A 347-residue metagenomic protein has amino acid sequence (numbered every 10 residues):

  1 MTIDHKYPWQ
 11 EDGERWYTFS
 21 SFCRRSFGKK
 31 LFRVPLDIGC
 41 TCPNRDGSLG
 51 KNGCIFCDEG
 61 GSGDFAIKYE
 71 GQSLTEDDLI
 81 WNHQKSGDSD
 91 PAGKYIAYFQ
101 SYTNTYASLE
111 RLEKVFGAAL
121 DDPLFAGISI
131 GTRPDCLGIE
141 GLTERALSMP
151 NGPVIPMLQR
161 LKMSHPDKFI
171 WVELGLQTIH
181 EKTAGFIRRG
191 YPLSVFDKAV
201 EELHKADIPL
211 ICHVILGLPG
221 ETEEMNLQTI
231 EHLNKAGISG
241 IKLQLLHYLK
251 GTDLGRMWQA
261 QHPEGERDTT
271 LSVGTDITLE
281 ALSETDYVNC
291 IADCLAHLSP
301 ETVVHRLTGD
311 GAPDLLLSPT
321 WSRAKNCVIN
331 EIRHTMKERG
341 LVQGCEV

Functional and structural regions predicted by a protein language model:
M1-G53, D58-I96: N-terminal [4Fe-4S]-dependent radical SAM core
T2-S21, F27, L31-F32, K250-V347: Auxiliary Fe-S-binding modules of radical SAM enzymes
F32-L36, Y95-Q100, I128-I130, I170-L174 (+3 more regions): Hydrophobic faces of well-ordered beta-strands that scaffold small-molecule active sites in alpha/beta enzyme cores
G61-N82, S86-L109, L124-G138, E144 (+3 more regions): Core AdoMet radical
S86-D90, V115-P123, I155-F169, E201-K205 (+1 more regions): Acidic (Asp/Glu)-rich catalytic clusters
L109-G117, G138-K162, N226: Distinct, well-ordered alpha-helical segments
E113-A119, T222-G240, A281, G311-R333: Short, electropositive alpha-helical surface patch
S194-D253, T285-T308: Conserved C-terminal portion of the radical SAM core fold that forms the substrate/S-adenosylmethionine-binding
